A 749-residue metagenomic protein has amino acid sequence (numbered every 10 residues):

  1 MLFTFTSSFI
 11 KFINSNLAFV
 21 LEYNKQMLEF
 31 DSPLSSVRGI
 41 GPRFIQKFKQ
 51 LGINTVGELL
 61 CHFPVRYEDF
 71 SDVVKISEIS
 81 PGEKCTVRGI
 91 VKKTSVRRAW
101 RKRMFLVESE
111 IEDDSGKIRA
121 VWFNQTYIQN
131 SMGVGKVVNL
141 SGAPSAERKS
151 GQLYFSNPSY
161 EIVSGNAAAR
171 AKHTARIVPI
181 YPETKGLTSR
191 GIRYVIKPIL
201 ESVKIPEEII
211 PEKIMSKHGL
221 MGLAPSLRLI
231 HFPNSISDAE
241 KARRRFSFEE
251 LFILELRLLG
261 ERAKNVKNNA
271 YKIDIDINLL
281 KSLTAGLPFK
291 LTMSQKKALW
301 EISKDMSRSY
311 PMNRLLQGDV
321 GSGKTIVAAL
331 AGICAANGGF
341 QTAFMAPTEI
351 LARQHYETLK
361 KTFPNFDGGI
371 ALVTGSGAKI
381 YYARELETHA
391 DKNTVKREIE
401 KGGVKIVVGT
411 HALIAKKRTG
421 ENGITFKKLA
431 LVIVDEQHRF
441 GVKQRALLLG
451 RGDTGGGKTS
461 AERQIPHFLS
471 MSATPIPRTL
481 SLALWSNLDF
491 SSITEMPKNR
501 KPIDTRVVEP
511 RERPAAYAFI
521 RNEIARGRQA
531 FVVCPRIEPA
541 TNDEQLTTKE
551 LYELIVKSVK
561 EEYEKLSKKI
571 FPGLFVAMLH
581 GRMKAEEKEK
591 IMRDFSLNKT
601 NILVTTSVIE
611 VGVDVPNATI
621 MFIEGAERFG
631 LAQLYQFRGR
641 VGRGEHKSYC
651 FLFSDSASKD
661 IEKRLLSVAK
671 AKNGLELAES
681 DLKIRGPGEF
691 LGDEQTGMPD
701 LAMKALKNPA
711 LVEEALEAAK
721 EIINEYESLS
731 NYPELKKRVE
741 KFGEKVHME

Functional and structural regions predicted by a protein language model:
R97-G286: Upstream accessory/linker segments immediately N-terminal to the RecA-like ATPase cores of bacterial MutS and a subset
I273-L315: Conserved pre-motif I regulatory segment
A331-Y356, G368: Conserved SF1/SF2 helicase motif Ia
A352-L386: Conserved helix-turn-beta segment of the N-terminal RecA-like "Helicase ATP-binding" lobe in SF1/SF2 helicases
R353, F426-L431, H438-R451, T459-D504 (+1 more regions): Post-DEXD/H (motif II) to motif III coupling segment of the RecA-like Helicase ATP-binding lobe
A378-V407, I424-F426, A585-N601: Conserved motor-coupling elements within RecA-like helicase/translocase cores
E512-R528, L554, S558-E749: C-terminal helicase module of SF1/SF2 nucleic-acid helicases/translocases
